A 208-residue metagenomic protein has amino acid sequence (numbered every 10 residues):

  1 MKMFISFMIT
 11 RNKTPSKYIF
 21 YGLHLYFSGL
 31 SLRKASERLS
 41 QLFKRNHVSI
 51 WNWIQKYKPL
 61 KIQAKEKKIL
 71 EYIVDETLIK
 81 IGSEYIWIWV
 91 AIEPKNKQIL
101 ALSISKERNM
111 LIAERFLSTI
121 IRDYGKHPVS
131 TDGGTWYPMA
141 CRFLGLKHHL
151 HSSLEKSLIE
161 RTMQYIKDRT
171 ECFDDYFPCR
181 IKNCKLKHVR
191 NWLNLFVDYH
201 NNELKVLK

Functional and structural regions predicted by a protein language model:
M1-K208: Residue-level recognition of single "structural anchor" positions that define or cap local secondary structure
